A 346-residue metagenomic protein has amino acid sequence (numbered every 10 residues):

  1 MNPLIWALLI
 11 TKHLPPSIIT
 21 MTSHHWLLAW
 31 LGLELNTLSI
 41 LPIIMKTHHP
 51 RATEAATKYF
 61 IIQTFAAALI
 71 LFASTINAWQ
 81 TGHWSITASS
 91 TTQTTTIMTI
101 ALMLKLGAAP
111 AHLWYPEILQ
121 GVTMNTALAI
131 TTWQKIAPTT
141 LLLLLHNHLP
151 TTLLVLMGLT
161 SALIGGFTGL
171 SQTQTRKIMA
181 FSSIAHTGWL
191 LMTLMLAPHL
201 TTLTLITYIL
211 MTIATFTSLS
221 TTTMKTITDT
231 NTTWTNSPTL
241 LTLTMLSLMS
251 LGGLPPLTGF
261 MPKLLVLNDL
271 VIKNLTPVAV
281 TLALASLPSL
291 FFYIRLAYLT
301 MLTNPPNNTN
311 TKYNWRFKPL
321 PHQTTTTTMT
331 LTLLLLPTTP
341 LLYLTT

Functional and structural regions predicted by a protein language model:
M1-T346: Core, highly hydrophobic multi-pass alpha-helical transmembrane subunits of bioenergetic inner membranes
